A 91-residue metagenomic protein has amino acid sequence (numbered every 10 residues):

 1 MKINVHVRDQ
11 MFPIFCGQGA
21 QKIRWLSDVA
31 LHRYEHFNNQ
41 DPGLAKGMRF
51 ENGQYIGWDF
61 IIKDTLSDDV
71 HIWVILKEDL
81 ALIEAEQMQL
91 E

Functional and structural regions predicted by a protein language model:
M1-R24, V29, H36-E91: Phospho-regulated scaffold assembly regions enriched in serine/threonine/proline and acidic residues, encompassing
